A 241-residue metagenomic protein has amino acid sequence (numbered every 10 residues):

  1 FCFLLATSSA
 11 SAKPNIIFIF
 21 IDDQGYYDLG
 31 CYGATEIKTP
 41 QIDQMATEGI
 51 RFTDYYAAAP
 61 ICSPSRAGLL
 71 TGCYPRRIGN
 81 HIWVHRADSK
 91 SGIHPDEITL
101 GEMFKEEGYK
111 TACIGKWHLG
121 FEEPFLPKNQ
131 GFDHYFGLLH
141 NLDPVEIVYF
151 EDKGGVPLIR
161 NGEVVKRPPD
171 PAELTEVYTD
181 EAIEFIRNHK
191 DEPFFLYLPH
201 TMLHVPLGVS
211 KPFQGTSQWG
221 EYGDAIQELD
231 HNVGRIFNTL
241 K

Functional and structural regions predicted by a protein language model:
F1-A6: Bacterial N-terminal signal peptides
S8-K241: Formylglycine-dependent sulfatase
